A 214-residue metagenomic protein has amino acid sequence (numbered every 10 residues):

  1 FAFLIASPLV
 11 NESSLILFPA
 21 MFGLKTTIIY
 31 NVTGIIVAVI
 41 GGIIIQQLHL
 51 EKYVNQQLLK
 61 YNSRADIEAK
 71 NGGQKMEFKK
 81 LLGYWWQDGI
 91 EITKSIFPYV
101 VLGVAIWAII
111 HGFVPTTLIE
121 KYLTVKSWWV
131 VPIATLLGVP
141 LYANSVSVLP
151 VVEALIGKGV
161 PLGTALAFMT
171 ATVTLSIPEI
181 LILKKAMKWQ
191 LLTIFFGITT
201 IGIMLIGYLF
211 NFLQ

Functional and structural regions predicted by a protein language model:
F1-N31, H111-L191, F196: Membrane-interfacial helix-loop connectors
V32-V131, G157, T193-Q214: Selected transmembrane alpha-helices and immediately adjacent juxtamembrane segments of polytopic inner-membrane
